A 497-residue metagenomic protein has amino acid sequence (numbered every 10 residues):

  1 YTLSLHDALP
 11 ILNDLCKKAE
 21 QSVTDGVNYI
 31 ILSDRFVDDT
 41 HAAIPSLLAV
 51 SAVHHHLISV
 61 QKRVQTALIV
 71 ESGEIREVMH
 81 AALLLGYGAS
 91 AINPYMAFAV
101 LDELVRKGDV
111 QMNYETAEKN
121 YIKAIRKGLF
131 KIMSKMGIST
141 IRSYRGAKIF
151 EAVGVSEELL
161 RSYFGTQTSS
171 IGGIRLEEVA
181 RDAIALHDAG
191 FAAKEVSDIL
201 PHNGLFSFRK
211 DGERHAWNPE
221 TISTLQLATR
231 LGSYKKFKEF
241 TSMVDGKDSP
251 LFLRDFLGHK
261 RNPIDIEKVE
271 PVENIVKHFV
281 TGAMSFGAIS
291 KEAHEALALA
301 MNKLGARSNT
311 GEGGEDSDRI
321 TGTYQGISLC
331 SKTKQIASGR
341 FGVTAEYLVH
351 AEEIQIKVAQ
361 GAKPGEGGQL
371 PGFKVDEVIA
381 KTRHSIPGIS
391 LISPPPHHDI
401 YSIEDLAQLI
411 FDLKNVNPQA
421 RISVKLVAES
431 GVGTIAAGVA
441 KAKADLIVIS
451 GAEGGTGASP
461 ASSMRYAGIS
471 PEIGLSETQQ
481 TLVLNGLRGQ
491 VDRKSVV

Functional and structural regions predicted by a protein language model:
Y1-D7, V496-V497: Single conserved hydrophobic/aromatic residue that forms the stacking wall/gate of nucleotide- or nucleobase-binding
S4, A8-P10, K18-S22, G26-Y29 (+7 more regions): Flexible, glycine-rich loop/tail regions that form catalytic "lids" or insertion modules at the edges of active sites
L12-S72, V78-F98, L104-V105, F130 (+7 more regions): Alpha/beta enzyme core
